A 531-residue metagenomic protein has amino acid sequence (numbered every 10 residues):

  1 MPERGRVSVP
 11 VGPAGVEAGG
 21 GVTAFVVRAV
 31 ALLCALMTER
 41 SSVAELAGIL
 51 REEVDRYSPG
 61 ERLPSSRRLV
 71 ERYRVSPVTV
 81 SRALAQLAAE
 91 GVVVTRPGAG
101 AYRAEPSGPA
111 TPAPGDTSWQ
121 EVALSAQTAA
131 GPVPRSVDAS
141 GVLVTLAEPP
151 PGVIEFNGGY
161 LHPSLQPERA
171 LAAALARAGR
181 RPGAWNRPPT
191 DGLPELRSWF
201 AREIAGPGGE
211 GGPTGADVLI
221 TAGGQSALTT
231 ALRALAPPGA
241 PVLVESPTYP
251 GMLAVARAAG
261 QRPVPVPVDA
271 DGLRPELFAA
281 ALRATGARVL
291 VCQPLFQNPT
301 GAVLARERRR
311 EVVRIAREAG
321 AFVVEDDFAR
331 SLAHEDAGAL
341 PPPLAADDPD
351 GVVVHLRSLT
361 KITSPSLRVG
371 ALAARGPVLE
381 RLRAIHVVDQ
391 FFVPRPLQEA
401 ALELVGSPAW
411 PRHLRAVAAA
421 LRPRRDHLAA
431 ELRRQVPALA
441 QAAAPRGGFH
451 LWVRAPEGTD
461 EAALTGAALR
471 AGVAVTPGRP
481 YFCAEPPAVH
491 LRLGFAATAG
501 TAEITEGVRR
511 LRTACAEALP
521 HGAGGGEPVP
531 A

Functional and structural regions predicted by a protein language model:
M1-A176, R383, V387, V393 (+9 more regions): N-terminal basic, amphipathic alpha-helical segments
P182-A319, S331-D347, L421, A523 (+1 more regions): Conserved core of the PLP fold type I
G338-T360, E380-R381, L491: Conserved active-site segment immediately N-terminal to the catalytic lysine that forms the internal aldimine
V353-Q435, A442-A443: PLP-dependent aminotransferase class I/II
A373, W452-R454, G494-A496: Short hydrophobic/aromatic beta-strand micro-patches that form the beta-sheet surface supporting nucleotide- or nucleic
